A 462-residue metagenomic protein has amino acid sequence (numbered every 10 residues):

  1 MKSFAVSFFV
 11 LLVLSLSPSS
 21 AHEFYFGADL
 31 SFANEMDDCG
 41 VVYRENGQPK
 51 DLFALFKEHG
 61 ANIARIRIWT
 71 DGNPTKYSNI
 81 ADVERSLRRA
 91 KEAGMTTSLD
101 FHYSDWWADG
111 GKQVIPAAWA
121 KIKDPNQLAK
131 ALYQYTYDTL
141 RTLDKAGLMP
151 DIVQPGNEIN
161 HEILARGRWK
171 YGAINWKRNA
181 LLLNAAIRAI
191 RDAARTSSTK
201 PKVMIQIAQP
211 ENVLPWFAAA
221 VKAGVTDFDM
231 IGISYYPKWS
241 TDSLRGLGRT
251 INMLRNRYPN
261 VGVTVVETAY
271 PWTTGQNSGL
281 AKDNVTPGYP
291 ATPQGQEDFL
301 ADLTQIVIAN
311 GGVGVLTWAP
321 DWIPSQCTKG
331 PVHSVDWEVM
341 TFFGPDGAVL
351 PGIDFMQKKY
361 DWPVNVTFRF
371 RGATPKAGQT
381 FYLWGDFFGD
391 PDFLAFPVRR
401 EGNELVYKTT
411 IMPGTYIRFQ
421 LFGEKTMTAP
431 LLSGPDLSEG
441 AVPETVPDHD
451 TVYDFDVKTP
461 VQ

Functional and structural regions predicted by a protein language model:
S7-S15: Bacterial N-terminal signal peptides
H22-T96, H102-L132, G232: N-terminal substrate-binding region of glycoside hydrolase catalytic domains
F26-L30, A64-I66, T97-F101, D151-P155 (+4 more regions): Hydrophobic faces of well-ordered beta-strands that scaffold small-molecule active sites in alpha/beta enzyme cores
S31-A33, W69-D71, H102-W106, P155-N160 (+4 more regions): Active-site beta-loop-alpha junctions enriched in small/polar residues
D38-R44, W107, M253, T273-D302 (+1 more regions): Aromatic-rich peripheral "rim/lid" segments of glycoside hydrolase catalytic domains that contact and position glycan
L52-F53, R191-K202, E211-N284, A301-G312: Glycoside hydrolase catalytic-domain groove-lining segments
N79-E84, D109-K222, T226, S240-R249 (+4 more regions): Active-site cleft segment of glycoside hydrolase catalytic domains centered on the general acid/base Glu
F370-Y416, E424-T445: Aromatic-rich carbohydrate-binding modules that target alpha-glucans
